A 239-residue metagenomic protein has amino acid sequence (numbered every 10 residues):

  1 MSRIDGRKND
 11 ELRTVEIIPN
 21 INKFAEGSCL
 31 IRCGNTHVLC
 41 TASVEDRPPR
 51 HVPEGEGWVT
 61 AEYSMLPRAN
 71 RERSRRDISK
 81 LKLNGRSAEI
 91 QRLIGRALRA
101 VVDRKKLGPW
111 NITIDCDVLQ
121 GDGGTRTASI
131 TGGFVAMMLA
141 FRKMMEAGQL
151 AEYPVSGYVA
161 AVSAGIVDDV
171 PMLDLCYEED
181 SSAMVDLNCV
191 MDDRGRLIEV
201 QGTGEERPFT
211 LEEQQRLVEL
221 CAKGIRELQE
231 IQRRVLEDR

Functional and structural regions predicted by a protein language model:
M1-R32: Short, Gly/Pro- and small/polar-rich lid/capping loops
V15-I18, F24-G27, E45-R47, R99-V101 (+3 more regions): Glycine-rich, charged/polar anion/phosphate-binding loops that engage phosphate groups from diverse ligands
E16-I18, L30-R32, L39-T41, T60-E62 (+5 more regions): Structured core elements
I21, C29-L107, L197-E219: Glycine-rich, flexible beta-strand/loop modules in the N-terminal catalytic cores of phosphate-handling
S79-L83, C116-T125: A short glycine/serine-rich beta->alpha loop
G85, K106, G124-A128, M137-R142 (+1 more regions): A structural signal for small-residue-enriched, beta-sheet-centric alpha/beta enzyme cores and oligomeric scaffold folds
I94, L98, G132-F141: Buried hydrophobic packing segments
L107-D122, V162: Catalytic-site beta-strand/loop segments enriched in glycine and acidic/polar residues
